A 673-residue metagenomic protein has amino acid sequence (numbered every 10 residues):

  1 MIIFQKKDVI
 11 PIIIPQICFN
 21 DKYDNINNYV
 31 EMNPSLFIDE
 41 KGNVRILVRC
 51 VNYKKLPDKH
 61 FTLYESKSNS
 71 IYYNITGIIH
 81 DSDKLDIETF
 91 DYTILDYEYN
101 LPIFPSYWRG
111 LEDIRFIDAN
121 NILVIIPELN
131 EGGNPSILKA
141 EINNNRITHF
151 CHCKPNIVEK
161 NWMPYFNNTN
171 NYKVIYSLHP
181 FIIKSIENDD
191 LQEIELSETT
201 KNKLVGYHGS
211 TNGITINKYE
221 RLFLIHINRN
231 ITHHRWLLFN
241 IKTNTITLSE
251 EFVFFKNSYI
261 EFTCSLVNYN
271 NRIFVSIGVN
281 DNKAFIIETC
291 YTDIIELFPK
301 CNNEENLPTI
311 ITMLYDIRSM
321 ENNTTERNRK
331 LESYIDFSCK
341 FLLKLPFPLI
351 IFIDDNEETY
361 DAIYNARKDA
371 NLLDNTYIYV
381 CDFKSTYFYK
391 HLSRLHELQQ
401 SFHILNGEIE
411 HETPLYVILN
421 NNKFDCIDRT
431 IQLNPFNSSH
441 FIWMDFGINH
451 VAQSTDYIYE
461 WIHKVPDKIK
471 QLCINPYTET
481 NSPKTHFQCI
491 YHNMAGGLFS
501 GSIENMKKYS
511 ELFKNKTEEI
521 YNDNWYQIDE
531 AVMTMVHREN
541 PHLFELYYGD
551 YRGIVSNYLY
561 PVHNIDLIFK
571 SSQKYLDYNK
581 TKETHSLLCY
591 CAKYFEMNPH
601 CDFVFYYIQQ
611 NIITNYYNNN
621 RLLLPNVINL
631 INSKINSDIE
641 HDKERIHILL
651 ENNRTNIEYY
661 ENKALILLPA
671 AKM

Functional and structural regions predicted by a protein language model:
M1-N303: Beta-propeller domains
N303-S333: N-proximal low-complexity "stem/linker" segments adjacent to membrane-targeting elements
T359-D374, L392-R394, V627: Short, aromatic/basic amphipathic alpha-helical patches
N371-L433: Active-site-proximal specificity loops/subdomain of glycosyltransferases
L415, L419-L472: GT-A fold catalytic core of metal-dependent nucleotide-sugar glycosyltransferases, centered on the diacidic
I448-S454, K464-D467, Q471-L472, P476-Y477 (+1 more regions): Catalytic core and acceptor-binding pocket of nucleotide-sugar-dependent glycosyltransferases
N564-K574, C589, C601-T614, P625-N629 (+1 more regions): Amphipathic alpha-helical repeat scaffolds of TPR domains
H585-C591, R621-D638, D642-H647, M673: Alpha-helical repeat scaffolds
